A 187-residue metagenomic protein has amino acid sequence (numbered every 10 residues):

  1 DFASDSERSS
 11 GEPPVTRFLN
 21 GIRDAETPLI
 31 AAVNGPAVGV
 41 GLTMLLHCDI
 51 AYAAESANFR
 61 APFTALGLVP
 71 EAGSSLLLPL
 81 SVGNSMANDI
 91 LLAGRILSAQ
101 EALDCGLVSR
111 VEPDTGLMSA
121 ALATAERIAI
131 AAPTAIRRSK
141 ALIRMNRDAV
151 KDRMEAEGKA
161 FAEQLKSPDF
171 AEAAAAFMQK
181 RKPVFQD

Functional and structural regions predicted by a protein language model:
D1-D24, A37, A65, D148-A149: Glycine- (often His-adjacent) and acidic-residue-rich active-site loop that binds/positions the CoA thioester
E12, T16, G39, V69 (+4 more regions): Glycine-rich phosphate-binding loop at the start of an alpha helix
G21-L66, P70, I96: Glycine-rich beta-to-alpha active-site loop
Y52-A57, A99, V108-P168, V184-D187: C-terminal long alpha-helix characteristic of the crotonase
L76-S85: Hydrophobic, secondary-structure "cap" segments at the distal end of domains
G94-E101: Acidic, divalent-metal-coordinating active-site segment for phosphoryl/phosphodiester hydrolysis, typified by short
A175-D187: Terminal low-complexity tails and localization/encapsulation signals of metabolic enzymes
